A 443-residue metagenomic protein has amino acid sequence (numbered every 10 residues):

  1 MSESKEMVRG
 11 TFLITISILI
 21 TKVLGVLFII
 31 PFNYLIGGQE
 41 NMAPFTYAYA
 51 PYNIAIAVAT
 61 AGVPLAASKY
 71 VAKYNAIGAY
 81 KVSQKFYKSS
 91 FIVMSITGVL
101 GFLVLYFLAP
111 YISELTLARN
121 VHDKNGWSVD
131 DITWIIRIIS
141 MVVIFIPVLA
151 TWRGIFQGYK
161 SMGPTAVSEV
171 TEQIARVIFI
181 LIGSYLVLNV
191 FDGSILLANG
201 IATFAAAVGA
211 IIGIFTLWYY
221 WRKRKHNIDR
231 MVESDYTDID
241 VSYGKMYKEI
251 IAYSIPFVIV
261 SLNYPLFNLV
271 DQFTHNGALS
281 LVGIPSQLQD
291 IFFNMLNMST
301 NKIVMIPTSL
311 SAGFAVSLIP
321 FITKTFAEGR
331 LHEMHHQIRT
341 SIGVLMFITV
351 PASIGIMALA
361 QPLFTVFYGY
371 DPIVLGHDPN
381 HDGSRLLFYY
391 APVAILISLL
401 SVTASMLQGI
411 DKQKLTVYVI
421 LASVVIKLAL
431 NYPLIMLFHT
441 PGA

Functional and structural regions predicted by a protein language model:
M1-L27, K85, T237-Y264, N268: N-terminal membrane topogenesis motif
N33-I54, I195-G200, K245-Y253, N276-M305 (+1 more regions): Interfacial/gating helices of multi-pass transporter permease domains
A66, Y74-A118, D130-I136, H335-T349: Membrane-water interface segments that mark the loop-to-transmembrane alpha-helix transition
K73-S90, M295-A391: Specific pore-lining/lateral-gate transmembrane helices of multi-pass inner-membrane transport and insertion machines
F102-D130, N189, S353-H377, L430 (+1 more regions): Short membrane-interface helical motifs at transmembrane helix boundaries in multi-pass membrane transporters
R119-T151, D371-T403, Y418: Alpha-helical transmembrane segments of multi-pass membrane proteins
F145-S168, P392-I420, L437: Membrane-interface junctions at transmembrane-helix termini in multi-pass inner-membrane proteins
G163, I174-W218, V424-A443: Membrane-interface helix-loop junctions in multi-pass transport and translocation proteins
